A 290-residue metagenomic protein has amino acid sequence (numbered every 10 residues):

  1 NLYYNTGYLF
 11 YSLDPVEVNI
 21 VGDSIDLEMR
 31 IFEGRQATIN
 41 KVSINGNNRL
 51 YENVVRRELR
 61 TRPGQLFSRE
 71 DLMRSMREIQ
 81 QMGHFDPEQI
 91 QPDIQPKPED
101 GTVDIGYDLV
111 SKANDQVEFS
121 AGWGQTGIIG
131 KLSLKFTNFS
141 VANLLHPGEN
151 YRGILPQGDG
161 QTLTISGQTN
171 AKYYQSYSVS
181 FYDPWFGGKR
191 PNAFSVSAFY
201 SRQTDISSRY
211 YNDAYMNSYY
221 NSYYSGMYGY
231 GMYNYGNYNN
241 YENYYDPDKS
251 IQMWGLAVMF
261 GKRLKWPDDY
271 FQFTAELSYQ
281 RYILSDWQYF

Functional and structural regions predicted by a protein language model:
N1-N19, A198-Y200: Post-signal-peptide, soluble extracytosolic/periplasmic N-terminal scaffold domains of envelope/secretory systems
Y4-L9, R60, Q80-H84: Sec-exported extracytoplasmic/periplasmic mature domains
P15, K41, P87-Q89: Extracellular/lumenal ectodomain signal focusing on beta-strand-rich modules and carbohydrate-recognition contexts
E17-Q36, P96-A113: Self-splicing inteins and homing endonuclease
F32, N45-V55: Flexible hinge/switch segments at interdomain interfaces of large molecular machines
T38-K41, R190-P191: Solvent-exposed, non-transmembrane alpha-helical starts
R49, S68-F290: Gram-negative/organellar outer-membrane beta-barrel architecture
T61-L66: C-terminal soluble interaction/assembly domains
